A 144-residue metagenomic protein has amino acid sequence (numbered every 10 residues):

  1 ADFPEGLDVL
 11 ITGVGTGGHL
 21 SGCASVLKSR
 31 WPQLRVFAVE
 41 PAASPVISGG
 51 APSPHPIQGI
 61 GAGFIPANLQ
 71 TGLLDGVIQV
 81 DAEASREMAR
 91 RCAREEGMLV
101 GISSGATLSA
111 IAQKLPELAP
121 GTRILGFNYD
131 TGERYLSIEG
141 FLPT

Functional and structural regions predicted by a protein language model:
A1, S25, S29, S109-P116: Short, well-ordered alpha-helices that flank and scaffold nucleotide-derived cofactor binding pockets
A1-L7, P66-L69: Phosphate/pyrophosphate-binding loops at sites that engage ATP/ADP/AMP, CoA/4′-phosphopantetheine, polyphosphate
P4-E5, P32, P120: Proline-centered flexible-loop/turn and helix-kink motifs
D8, C23-L27, Q33: Beta/alpha (TIM)-barrel catalytic core signal, keyed to glycine-rich beta->alpha loops juxtaposed to Asp/Glu that bind
T12-G15, A38-E40, L125-D130: Short beta-strand segments
G13-C23, S103-I111: Short glycine/serine/threonine-rich phosphate/pyrophosphate-binding segments that cradle anionic phosphate groups
S29-I102, E117, E139-T144: Active-site/ligand-binding loops adjacent to catalytic centers
G63, S109-T144: Phosphate-binding loop/pocket of nucleotide- and phosphate-handling active sites
